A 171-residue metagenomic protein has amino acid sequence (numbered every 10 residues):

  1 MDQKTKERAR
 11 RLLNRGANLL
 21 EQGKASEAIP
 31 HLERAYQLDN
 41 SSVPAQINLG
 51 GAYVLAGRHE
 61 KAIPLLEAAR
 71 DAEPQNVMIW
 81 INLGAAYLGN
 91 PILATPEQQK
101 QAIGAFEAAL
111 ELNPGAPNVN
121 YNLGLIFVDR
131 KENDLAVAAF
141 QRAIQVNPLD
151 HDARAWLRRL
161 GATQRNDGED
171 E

Functional and structural regions predicted by a protein language model:
M1-A9, L125, D129-E171: Terminal, low-structured helical/coil segments at or just beyond the last alpha-helical repeat
D2, A9-R10, V43-P44, V77-M78 (+2 more regions): Helix-start (N-cap) detector for alpha-helical repeat units in TPR-like alpha-solenoids, especially tetratricopeptide
K6-N14, V77-P91: Amphipathic alpha-helical repeat scaffolds of TPR domains
E21-R34, L55-A68, N90-A108, D129-R142 (+1 more regions): Structural signature of tandem alpha-helical TPR/SEL1-like repeats, specifically the intra-repeat loop/turn
H31-L55: Short, charge-rich amphipathic alpha-helical segments embedded in non-transmembrane helical bundles/solenoids
